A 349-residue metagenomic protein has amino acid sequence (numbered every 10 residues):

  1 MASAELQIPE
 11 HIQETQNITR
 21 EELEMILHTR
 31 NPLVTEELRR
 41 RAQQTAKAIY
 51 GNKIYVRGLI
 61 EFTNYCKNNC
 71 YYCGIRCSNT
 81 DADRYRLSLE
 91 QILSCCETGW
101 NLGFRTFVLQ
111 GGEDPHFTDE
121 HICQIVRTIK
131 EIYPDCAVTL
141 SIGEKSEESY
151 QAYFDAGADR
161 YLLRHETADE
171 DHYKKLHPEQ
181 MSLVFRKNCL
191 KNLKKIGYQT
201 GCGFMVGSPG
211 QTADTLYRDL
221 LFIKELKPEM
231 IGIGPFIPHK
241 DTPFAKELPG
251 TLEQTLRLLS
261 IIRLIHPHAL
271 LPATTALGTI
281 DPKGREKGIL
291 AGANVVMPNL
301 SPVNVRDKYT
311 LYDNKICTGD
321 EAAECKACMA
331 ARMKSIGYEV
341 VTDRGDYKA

Functional and structural regions predicted by a protein language model:
M1-L33, W100, K224-A349: Auxiliary Fe-S-binding modules of radical SAM enzymes
T35-Y55, A293: Short, charged low-complexity linear segments at domain edges
A42, C70, L109, L163 (+4 more regions): Conserved, mostly hydrophobic/aromatic
Y50-Q91: Canonical Radical SAM [4Fe-4S] cluster-binding loop centered on the CxxxCxxC motif and its immediate flanking residues
G58, C96, C123-R127, Y150 (+5 more regions): Generic structural signal for well-ordered alpha-helices, preferentially at hydrophobic/aromatic core positions
I60-F62, E113-P115, I142-S146, T167-D169 (+5 more regions): Active-site-proximal loop/turn and secondary-structure-junction residues that shape catalytic pockets, frequently
C77-I92, G99-E120, V126, K130-L190 (+2 more regions): Core AdoMet radical
S146-Y153, P209-I223, G278-L290: Catalytic cores of alpha/beta
